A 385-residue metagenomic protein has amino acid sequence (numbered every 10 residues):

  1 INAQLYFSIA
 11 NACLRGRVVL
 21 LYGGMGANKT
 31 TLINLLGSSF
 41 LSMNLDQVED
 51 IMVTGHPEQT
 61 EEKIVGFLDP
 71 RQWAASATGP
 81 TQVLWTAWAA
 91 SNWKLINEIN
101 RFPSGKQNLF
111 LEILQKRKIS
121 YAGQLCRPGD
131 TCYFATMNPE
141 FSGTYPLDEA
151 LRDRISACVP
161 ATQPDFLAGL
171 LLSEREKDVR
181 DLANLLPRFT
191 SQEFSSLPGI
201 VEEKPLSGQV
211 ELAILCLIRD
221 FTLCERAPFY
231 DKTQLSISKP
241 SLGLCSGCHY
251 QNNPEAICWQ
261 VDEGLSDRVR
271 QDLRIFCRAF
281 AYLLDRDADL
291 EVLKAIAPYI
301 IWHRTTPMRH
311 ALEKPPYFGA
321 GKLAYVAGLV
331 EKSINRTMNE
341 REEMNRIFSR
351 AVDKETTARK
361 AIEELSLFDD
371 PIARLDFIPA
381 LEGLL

Functional and structural regions predicted by a protein language model:
I1-S8: N-terminal pre-P-loop "Q-motif" helix
I9-G16, M25, A87-A89, L125: Phosphate-binding P-loop
L14-H56: Walker A/P-loop
R17, A90-K94, P128-F134: Loop/turn-to-beta-strand initiation segments
M25-T31, K239-L385: C-terminal engagement/docking regions of AAA+ P-loop ATPases
F40, R71-A74, E98-K106, K116-V201 (+1 more regions): Canonical AAA+ ATPase core
G55-A90: Short glycine-rich substrate-engagement loop in P-loop NTPases that contacts/grips substrate
C158-Y250: Conserved C-terminal "switch" segment of AAA+ ATPases
